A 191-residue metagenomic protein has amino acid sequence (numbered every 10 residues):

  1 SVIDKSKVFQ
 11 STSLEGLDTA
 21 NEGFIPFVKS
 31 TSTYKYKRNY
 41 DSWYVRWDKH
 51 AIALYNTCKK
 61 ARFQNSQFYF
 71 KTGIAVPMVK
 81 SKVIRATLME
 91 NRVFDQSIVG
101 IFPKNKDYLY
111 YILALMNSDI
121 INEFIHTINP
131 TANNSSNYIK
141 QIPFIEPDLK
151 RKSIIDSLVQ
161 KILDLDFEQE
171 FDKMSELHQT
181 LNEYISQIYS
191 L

Functional and structural regions predicted by a protein language model:
S1-K7, A20-G23, E146-L191: Non-catalytic DNA-recognition/assembly elements of restriction-modification systems
S1-S153: Polybasic, glycine- and aromatic-enriched phosphate-binding surface used to engage nucleic acids
